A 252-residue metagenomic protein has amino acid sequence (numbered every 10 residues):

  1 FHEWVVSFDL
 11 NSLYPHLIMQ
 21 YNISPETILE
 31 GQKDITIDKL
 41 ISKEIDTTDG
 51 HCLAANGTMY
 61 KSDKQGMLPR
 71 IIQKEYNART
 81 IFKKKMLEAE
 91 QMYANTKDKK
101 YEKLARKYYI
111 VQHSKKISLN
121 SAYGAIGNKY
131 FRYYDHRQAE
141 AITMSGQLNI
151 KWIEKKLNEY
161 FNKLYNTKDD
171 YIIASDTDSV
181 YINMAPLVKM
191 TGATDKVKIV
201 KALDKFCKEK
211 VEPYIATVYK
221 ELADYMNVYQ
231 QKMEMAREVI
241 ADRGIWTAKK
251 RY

Functional and structural regions predicted by a protein language model:
F1-Y252: Conserved acidic
